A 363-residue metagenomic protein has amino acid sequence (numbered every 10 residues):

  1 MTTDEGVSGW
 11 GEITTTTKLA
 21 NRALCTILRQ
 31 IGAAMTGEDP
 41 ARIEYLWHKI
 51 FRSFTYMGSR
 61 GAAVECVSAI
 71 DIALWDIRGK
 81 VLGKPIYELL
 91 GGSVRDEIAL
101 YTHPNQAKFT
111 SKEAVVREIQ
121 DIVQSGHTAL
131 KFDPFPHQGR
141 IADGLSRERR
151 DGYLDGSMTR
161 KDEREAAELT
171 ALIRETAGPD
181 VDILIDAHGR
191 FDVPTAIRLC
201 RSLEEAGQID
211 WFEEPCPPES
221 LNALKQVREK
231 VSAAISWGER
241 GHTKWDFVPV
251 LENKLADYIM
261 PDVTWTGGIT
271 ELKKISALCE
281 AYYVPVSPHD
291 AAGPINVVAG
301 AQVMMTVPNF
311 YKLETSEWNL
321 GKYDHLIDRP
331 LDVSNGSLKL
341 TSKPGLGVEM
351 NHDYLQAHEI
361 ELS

Functional and structural regions predicted by a protein language model:
T2-L82: Metal- or metallocofactor-binding catalytic centers and their adjacent structured scaffolds across diverse enzyme
G6, I31, I70, G83 (+7 more regions): Conserved, mostly hydrophobic/aromatic
W10, R42, V81, A99 (+2 more regions): Ligand-binding pocket scaffold of soluble enzyme catalytic domains
P85, T128, D182, A234 (+1 more regions): Residue-level detector of anion-binding/catalytic polar loops
L90-E97: Flexible hinge/switch segments at interdomain interfaces of large molecular machines
E97, Y101-K230: Metal-dependent enolase-superfamily TIM-barrel catalytic cores that perform enediolate-based chemistry
R201-W211, C216-S337, T341: Shared catalytic-loop signature of beta/alpha-barrel
G345-S363: Extended hydrophobic packing segments that form well-structured cores
